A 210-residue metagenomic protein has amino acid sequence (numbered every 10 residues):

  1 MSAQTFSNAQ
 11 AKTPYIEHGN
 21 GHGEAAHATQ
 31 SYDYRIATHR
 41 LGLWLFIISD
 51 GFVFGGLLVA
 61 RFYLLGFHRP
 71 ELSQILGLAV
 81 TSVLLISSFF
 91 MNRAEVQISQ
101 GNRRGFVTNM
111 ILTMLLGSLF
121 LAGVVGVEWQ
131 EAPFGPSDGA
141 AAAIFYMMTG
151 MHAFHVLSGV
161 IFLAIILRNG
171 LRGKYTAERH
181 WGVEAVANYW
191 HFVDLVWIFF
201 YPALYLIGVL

Functional and structural regions predicted by a protein language model:
M1-L210: ...captures the hydrophobic TM-helix bundle architecture rather than a specific catalytic motif, and can also fire on
